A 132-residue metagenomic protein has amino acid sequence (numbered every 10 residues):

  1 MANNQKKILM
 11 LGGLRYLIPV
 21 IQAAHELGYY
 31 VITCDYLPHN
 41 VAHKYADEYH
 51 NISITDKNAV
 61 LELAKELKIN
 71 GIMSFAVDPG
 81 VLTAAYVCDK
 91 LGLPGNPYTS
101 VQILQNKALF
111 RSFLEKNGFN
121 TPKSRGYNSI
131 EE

Functional and structural regions predicted by a protein language model:
M1-S100: ATP-binding N-terminal substructure of ATP-dependent carboxylate-amine bond-forming enzymes
I103-E132: Active-site nucleotide/adenylate-binding loops and adjacent lid/helix of ATP-dependent enzymes
